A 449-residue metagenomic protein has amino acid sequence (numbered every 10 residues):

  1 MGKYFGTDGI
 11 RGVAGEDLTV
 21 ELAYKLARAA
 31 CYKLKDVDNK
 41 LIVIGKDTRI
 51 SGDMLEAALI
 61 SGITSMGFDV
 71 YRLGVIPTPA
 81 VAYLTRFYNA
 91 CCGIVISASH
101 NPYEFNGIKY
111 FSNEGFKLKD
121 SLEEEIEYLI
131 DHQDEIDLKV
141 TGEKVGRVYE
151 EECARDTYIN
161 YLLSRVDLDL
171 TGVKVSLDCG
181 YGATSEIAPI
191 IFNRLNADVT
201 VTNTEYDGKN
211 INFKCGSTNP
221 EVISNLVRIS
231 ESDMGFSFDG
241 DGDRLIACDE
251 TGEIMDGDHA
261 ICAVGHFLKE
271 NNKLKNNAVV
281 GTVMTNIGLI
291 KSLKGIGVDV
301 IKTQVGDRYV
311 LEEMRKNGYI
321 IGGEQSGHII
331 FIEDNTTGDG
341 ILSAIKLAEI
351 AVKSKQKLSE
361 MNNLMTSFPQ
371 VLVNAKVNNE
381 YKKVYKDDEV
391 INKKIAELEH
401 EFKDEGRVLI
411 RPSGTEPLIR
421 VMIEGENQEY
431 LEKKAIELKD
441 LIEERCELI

Functional and structural regions predicted by a protein language model:
M1-S61, S65-M66, K144, V148-K174 (+1 more regions): An N-terminal, well-structured beta->alpha segment
V13, N106-S230: Gly/Ser/Thr-enriched, mixed-charge loops and adjacent short helices that form phosphate/oxyanion-binding elements
Y32, K40-F105, I190-C248, E397: N-terminal small/polar loop signature for handling phosphorylated ligands or for N-terminal nucleophile
V43, M234, N271-I449: Phosphate-binding and adjacent anionic-ligand microenvironments
G45-D47, L177-C179, D249, E333 (+1 more regions): Short glycine-centered, acidic/aromatic-flanked micro-motifs in structured strand/loop junctions that mark active-site
T48-D53, N101, Y181-E186, G242-D243 (+2 more regions): Gly/Ser/Thr-rich loops at beta-strand to alpha-helix junctions that form or flank small-molecule/cofactor-binding
E124-I159, S164, E250-G323, I330-F331: Proline/glycine-rich low-complexity loops and linkers
